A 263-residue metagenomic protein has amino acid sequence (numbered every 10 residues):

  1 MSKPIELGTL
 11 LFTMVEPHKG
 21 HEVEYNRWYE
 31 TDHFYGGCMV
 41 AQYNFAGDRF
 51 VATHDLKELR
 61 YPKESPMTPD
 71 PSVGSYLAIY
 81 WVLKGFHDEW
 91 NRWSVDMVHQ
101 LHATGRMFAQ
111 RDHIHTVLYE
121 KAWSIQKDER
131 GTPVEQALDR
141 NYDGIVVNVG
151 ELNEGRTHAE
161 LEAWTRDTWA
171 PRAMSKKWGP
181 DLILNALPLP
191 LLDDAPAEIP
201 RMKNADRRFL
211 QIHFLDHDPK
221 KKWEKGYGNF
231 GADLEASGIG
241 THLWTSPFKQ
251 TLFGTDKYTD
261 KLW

Functional and structural regions predicted by a protein language model:
M1-W263: Macromolecular interaction modules
